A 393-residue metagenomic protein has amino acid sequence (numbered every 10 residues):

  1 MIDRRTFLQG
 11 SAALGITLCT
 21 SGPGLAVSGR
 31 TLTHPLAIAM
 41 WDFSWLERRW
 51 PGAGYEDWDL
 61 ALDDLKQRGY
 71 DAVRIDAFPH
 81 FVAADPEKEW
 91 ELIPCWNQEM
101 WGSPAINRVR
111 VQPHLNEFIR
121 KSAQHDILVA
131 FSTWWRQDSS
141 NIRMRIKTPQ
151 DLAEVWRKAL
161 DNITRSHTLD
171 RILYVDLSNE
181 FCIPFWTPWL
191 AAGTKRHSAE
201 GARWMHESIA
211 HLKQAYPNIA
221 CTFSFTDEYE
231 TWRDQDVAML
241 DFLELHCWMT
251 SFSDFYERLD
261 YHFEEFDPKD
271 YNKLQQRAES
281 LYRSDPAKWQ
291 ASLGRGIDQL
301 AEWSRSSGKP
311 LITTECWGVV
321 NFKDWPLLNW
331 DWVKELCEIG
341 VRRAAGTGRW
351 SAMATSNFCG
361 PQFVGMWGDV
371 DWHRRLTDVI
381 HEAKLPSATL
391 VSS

Functional and structural regions predicted by a protein language model:
T6-A26: N-terminal export signals
A26-A72: N-terminal carbohydrate-binding accessory modules
F43-G52, P94-R110, N141-L152, A191-A199 (+2 more regions): The substrate-binding groove and active-site-proximal loops of carbohydrate-active enzymes, especially glycoside
P51-L65, W156-N162, E228-R233, E335-V341: Short, acidic/polar
D59-Q67, I75-R136, G201-N218: Aromatic-lined substrate-binding rim segments of carbohydrate-active enzymes
S132-N141, A159-K195: Active-site groove signature of glycoside hydrolases
C182-R343: Extracellular glycoside hydrolase catalytic/binding regions
W325-S393: Aromatic-rich peripheral "rim/lid" segments of glycoside hydrolase catalytic domains that contact and position glycan
